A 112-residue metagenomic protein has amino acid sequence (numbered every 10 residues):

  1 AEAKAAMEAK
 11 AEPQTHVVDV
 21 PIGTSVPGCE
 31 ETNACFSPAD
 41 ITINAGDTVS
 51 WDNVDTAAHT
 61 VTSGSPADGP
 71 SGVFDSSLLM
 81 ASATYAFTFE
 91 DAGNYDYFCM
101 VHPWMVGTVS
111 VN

Functional and structural regions predicted by a protein language model:
A1-N112: Extracytoplasmic copper-binding redox domains, predominantly the cupredoxin/blue-copper superfamily
